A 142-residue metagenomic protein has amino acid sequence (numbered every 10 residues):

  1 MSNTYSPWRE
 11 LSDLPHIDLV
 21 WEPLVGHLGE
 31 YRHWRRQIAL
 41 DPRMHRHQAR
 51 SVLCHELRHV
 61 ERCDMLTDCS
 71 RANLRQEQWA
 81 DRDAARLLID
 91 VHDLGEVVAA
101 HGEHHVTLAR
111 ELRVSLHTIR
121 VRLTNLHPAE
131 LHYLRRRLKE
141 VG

Functional and structural regions predicted by a protein language model:
M1-G142: Active-site hotspot residues in diverse enzymes, especially metal/ion-binding acidic/histidine motifs
